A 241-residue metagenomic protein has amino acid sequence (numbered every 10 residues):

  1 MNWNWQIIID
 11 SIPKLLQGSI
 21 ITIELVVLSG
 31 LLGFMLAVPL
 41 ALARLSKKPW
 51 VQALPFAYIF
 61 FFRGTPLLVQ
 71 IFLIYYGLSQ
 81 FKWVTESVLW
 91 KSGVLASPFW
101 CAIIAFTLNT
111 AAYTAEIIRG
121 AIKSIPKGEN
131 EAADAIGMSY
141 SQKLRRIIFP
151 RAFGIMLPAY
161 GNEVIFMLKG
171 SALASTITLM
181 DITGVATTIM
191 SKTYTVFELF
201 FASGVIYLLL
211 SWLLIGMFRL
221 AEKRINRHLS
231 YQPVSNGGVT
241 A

Functional and structural regions predicted by a protein language model:
M1-A241: Transmembrane alpha-helices and adjacent helix-loop boundaries
